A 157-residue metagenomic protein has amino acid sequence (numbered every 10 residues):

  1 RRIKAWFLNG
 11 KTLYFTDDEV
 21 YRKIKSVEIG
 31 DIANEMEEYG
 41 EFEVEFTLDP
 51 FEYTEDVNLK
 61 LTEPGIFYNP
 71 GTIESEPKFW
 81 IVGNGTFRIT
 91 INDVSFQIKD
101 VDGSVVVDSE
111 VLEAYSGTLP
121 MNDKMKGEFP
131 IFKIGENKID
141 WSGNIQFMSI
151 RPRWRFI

Functional and structural regions predicted by a protein language model:
R1-L8: Short amphipathic alpha-helices in soluble, non-transmembrane regions that often serve as interface/regulatory elements
A5, F15, S116-L119: Proteins with a high burden of low-complexity, intrinsically disordered sequence enriched in S/T/G/P/A and R, requiring
F7, M36-G40, G71-I73, K133: Solvent-exposed loop and beta-edge segments used for protein-protein assembly and interaction
N9, V20, S149-R153: Intrinsically disordered, low-complexity sequence elements enriched in Ser/Thr/Gly/Pro
T12-E52: Short beta-strand and beta-hairpin "edge-sheet" elements
E52-I157: Intrinsically disordered, low-complexity segments enriched in serine, threonine, and glycine
